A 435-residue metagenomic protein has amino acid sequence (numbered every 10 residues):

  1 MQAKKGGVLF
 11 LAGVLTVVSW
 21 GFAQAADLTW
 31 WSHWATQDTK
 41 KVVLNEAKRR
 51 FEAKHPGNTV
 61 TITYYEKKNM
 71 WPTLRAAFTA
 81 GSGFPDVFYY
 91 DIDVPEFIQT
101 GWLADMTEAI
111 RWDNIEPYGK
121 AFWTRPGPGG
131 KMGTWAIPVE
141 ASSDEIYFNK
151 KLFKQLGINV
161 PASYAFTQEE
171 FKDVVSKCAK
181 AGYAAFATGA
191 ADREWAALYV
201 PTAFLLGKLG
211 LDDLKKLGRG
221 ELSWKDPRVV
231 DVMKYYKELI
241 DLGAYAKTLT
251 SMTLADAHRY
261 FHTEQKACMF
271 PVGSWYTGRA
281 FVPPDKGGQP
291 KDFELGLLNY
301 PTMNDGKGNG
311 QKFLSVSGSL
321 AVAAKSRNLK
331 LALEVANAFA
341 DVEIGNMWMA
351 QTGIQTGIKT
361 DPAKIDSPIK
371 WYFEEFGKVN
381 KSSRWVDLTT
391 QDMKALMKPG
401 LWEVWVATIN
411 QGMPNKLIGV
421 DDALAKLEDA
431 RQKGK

Functional and structural regions predicted by a protein language model:
F22-W102, R111-I115, V160, Q289 (+5 more regions): Conserved N-terminal structural module of periplasmic/extracytoplasmic solute-binding proteins
H33, F88, V94-P95, Y199 (+3 more regions): Extracytoplasmic/periplasmic substrate-binding proteins
W34, L103, W275-K286, M303 (+1 more regions): Mature extracytoplasmic/periplasmic domains
A53, G57, T61, P128-A197 (+5 more regions): Helix-loop-helix "hinge/cap" segment bordering the ligand-binding cleft or interdomain interface
P85, D113-F153, V174, K307-F313 (+1 more regions): A structural signal for short loop-to-beta-strand junctions that line the ligand-binding cleft of periplasmic/secreted
D91-E145, K172, V200, D292-Y300: Hinge/lid segment of periplasmic solute-binding proteins
A104-A121, S163-Y164, G207-D231, V282-P290 (+3 more regions): Short, solvent-exposed loop/beta-turn-alpha elements that line the ligand-binding surface or hinge of extracytoplasmic
G129, P138, L314, I354-G357 (+1 more regions): C-terminal capping/gating helix-and-loop segments adjacent to ligand/active sites or protein-protein/ligand interfaces
